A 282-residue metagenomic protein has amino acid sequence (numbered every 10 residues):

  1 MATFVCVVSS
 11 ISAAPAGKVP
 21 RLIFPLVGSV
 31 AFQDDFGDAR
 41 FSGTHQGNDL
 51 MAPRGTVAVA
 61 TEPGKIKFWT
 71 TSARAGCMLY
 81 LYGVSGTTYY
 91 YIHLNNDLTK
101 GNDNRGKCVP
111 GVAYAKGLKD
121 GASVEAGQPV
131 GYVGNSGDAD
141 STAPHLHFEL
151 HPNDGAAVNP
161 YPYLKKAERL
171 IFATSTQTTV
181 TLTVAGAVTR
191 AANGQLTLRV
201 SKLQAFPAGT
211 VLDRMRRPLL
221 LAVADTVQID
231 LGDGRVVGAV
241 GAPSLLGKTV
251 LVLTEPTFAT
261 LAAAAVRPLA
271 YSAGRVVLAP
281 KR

Functional and structural regions predicted by a protein language model:
M1-V8: Bacterial N-terminal signal peptides
A13-T87, I92, N96-D97, E125-A126 (+6 more regions): Surface-exposed, glycine-biased beta-strand/turn segments
Q46, R54-V57, Y114, D120 (+1 more regions): Short, conserved secondary-structure segments in the cores of folded domains
V57-K67, N102-V109, A115-V133: Short, well-structured beta-strand-loop connectors
T87-I92, N96-C108, Q177-R282: Solvent-exposed hydroxyl-ligand-binding patches built from regularly spaced Ser/Thr and small hydrophobics
A113-S136, A156, L219-G232, K248-V250: A short, hydrophobic secondary-structure junction motif
H145-D154: A short hydrophobic beta-strand segment most commonly corresponding to one strand of the jelly-roll/cupin
